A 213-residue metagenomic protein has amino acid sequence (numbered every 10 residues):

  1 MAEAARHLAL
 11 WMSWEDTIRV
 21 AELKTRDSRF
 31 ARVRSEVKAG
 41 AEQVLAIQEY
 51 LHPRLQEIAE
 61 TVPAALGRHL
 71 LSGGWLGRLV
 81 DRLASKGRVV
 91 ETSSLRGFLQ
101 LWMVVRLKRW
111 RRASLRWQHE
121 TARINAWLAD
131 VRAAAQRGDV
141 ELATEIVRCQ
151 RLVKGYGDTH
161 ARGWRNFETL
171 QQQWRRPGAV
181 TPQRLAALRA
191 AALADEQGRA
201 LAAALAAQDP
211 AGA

Functional and structural regions predicted by a protein language model:
M1: Hard-cation-handling environments
S13: Glycine-rich phosphate/diphosphate-binding loops and the adjacent beta-loop-alpha structural elements that coordinate
T17-R19: Conserved short S/T/G-enriched processing/targeting/catalytic segments and their helical context
A21-A213: C-terminal amphipathic alpha-helical interaction region
